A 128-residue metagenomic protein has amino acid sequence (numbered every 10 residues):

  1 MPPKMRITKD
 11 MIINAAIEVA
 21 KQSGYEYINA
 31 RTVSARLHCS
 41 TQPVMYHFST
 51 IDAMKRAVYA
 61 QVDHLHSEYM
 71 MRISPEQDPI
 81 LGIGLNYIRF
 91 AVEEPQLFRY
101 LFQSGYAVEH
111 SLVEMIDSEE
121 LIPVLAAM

Functional and structural regions predicted by a protein language model:
M1-I7: N-terminal intrinsically disordered/low-complexity leader segments
M11, A15, V19-A53, A57: Helix-turn-helix
V19, Y69, F90, A127: Short alpha-helical functional segments enriched in proximate histidine and acidic residues
R56-G82, P123: Amphipathic alpha-helical linker/stalk segments
V58-V62, H66, Y87, E94 (+1 more regions): Hydrophobic/aromatic residues within well-ordered alpha-helical segments
L81-S104, H110-L112: Helical hydrophobic small-molecule/effector-binding pocket
V108-M128: Amphipathic alpha-helical packing segments from all-alpha helical-bundle domains
